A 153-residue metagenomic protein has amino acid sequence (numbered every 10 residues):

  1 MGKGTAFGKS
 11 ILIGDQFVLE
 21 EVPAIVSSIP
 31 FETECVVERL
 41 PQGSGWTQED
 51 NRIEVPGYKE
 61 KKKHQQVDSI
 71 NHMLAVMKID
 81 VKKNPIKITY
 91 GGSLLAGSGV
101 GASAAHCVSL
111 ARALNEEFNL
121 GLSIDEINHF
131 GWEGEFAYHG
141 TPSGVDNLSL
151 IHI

Functional and structural regions predicted by a protein language model:
M1-V100, N115-E116, L120-L122: ATP-binding N-lobe of GHMP and related small-molecule kinases
A104-F118: Short, small-residue alpha-helix embedded
S123-F136: Short, well-structured alpha-helical segments that form the helix of a local strand-helix-strand
I151-I153: Conserved small/polar residues in nucleotide/adenosyl-binding loops
